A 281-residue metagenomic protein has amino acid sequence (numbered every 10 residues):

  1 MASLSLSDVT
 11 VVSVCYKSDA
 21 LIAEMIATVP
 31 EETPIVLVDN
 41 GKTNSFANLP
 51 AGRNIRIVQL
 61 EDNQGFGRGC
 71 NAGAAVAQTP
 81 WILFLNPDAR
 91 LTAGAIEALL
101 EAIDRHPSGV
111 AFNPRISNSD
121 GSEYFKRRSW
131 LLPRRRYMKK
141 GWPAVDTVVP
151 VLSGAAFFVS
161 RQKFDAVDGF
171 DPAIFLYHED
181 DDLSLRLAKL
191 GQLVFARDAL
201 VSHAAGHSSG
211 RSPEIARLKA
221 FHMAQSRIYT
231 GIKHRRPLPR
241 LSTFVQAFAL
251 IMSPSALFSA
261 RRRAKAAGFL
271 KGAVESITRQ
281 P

Functional and structural regions predicted by a protein language model:
D8-T10, P34, D182: Cell-envelope/extracellular polymer assembly enzymes that use nucleotide-activated donors
S13-E31: Short, well-formed alpha-helical segments that are part of the catalytic scaffolds of diverse glycosyltransferases
D39-N48, D62: A conserved acidic beta->alpha catalytic loop
Q59, Q64, R68-A75, R90-D168 (+1 more regions): Acidic/His-rich active-site region of diverse nucleotide-sugar glycosyltransferases
I82: Short aromatic/hydrophobic "clamp" motif used to bind/position activated sugar donors
P150-D168, A173-L200: A short, conserved alpha-helix in the catalytic core of glycosyltransferases
Q192-I215: Active-site donor/metal-binding and catalytic loop motifs of nucleotide-sugar-dependent glycosylation enzymes
L218-S226, I232, R236-P281: Non-catalytic, C-terminal membrane-associated alpha-helical segments of glycosyltransferases
